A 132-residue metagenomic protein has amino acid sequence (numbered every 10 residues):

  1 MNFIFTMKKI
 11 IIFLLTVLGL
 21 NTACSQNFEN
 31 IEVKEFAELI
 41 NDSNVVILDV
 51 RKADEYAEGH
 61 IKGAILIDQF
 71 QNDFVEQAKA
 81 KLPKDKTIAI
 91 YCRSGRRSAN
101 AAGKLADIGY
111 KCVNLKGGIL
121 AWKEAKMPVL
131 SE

Functional and structural regions predicted by a protein language model:
N2-I10, C24-L39, V45, D54-T87 (+1 more regions): Rhodanese-like catalytic fold shared by cysteine-dependent sulfurtransferases and DSP/PTP-type phosphatases
I10-G19: Sec-dependent N-terminal signal peptides
V17, K52-D54: Intrinsically disordered, low-complexity boundary segments flanking structured domains
I47-D49: Structural scaffold elements adjacent to functional motifs in cytosolic proteins
Y91: Short, surface-exposed ligand- or partner-binding patches at beta-edge/loop junctions that are enriched in aromatics
